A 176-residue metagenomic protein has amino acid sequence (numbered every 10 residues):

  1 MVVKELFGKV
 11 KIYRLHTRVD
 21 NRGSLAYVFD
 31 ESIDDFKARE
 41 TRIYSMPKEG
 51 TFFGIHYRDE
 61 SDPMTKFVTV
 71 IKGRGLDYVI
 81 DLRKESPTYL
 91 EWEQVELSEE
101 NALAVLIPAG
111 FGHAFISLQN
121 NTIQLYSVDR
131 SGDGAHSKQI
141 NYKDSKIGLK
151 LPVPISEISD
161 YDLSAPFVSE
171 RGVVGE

Functional and structural regions predicted by a protein language model:
M1-E100, N121, V128-E176: Non-catalytic, conserved peripheral segments adjacent to functional cores
L97-N120: Conserved metal-binding segment of the jelly-roll/cupin
